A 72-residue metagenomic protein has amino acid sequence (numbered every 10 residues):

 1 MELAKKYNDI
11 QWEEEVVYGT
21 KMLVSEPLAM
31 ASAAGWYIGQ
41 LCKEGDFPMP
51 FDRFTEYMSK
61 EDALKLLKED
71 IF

Functional and structural regions predicted by a protein language model:
M1-D46, E69-F72: Short N-terminal "domain-start" leader segments that mark the transition from disordered tails or signal peptides into
G45-D62: A short, exposed loop/beta-hairpin motif centered on an aromatic-Gly-Thr core
